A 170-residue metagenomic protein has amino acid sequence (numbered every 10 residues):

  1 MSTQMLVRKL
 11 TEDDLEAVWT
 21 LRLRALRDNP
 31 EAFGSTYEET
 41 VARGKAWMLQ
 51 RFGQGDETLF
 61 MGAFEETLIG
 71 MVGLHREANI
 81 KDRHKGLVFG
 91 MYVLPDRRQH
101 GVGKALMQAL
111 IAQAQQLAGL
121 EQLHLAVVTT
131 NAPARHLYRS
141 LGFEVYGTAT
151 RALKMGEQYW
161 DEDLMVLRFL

Functional and structural regions predicted by a protein language model:
S2-Q4, L10, Y159-L170: Terminal substrate-recognition subdomain of acyl/acetyltransferases
K9-D13, W19-T20, R24-D96, M107-A109 (+2 more regions): Acetyl-CoA-dependent GNAT
D82-F89, A105-L106, A132-V145, T150: Conserved N-terminal glycine/acidic-rich loop preference
V88-M91, L123-V127: Conserved hydrophobic beta-strand within the GNAT/NAT acetyltransferase core sheet that lines the active-site cleft
G101: Conserved G/P- and acidic residue-centered "switch" motifs that form tight phosphate/ATP-binding loops in soluble
A114-A126: Conserved GNAT acetyl-CoA-binding A-motif
H124-V127, R139, E144-Y159: Conserved catalytic-core motifs of GNAT/GCN5-like acyltransferases
